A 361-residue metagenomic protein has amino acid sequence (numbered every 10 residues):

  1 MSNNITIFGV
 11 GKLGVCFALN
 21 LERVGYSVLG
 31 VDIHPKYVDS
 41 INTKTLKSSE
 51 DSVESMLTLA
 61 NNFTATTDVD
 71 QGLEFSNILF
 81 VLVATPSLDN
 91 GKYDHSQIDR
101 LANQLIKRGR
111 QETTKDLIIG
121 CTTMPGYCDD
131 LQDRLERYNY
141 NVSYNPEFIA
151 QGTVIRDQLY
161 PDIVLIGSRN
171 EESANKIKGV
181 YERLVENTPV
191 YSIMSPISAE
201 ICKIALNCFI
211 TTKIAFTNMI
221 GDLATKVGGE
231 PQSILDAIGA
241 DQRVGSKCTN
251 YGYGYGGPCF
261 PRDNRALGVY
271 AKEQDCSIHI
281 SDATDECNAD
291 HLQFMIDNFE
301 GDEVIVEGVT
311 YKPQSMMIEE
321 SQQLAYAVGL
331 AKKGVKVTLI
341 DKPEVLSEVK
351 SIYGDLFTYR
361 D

Functional and structural regions predicted by a protein language model:
S2-D361: Structural/interface elements that position substrates and couple domains in central-metabolism enzymes
